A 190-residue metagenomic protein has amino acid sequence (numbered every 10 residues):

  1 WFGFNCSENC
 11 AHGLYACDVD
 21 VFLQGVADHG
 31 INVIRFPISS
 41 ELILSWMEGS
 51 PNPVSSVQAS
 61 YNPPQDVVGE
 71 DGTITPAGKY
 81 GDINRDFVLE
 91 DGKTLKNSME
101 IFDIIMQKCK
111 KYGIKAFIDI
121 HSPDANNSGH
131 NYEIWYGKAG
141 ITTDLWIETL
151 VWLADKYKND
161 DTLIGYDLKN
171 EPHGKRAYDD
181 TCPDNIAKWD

Functional and structural regions predicted by a protein language model:
W1-D190: Active-site mouth of glycoside hydrolases
